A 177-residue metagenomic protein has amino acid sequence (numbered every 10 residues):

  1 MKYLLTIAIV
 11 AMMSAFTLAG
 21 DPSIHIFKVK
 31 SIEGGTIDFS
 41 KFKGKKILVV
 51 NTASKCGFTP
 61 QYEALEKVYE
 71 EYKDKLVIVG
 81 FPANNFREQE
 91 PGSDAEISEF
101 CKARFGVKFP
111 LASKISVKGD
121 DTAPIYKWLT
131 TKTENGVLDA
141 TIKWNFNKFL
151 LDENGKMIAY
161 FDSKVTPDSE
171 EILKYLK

Functional and structural regions predicted by a protein language model:
L4-M13: Sec-dependent N-terminal signal peptides
L18-S40, A123-P124: N-terminal "domain-start" segment that seeds a small globular fold
I24, A95-W144: Short, internal strand/loop/helix patches that form the active-site neighborhood or redox-interaction surface
S31, N51-K55: Amphipathic alpha-helical repeat scaffolds
K43-I47, K55, T59-N84, K102-F105: Conserved helix-turn-beta segment immediately C-terminal to the redox Cys motif in thioredoxin-like folds
K75-S93, K108-G119: Thiol-based oxidoreductase modules, predominantly thioredoxin-like and allied folds used for disulfide exchange
P124-K127, T131-K177: Thiol-/selenol-based redox modules, centered on thioredoxin-like and closely related oxidoreductase domains
